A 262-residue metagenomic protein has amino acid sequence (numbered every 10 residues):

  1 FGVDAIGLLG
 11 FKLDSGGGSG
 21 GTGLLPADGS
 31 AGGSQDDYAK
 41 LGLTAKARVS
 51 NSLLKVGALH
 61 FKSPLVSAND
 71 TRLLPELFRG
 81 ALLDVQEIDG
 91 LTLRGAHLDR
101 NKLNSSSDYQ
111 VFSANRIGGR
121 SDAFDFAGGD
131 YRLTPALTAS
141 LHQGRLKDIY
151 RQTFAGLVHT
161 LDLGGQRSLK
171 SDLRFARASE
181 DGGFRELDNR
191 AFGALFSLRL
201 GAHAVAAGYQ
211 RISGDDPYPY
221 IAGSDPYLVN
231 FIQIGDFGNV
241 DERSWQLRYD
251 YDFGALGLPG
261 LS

Functional and structural regions predicted by a protein language model:
F1, L43-A47, A81-V85, A127-Y131 (+4 more regions): Residues on the lipid-exposed face of transmembrane beta-strands in outer-membrane beta-barrel proteins
F1, R48-N51, V85-D89, Y131-P135 (+5 more regions): Outer-membrane beta-barrel strand-turn architecture
F1-F61, G165, D250-G254: Beta-barrel outer-membrane channel/assembly domains of diderm bacteria
L8-K12, L59-N69, L98-N104, G144-Y150 (+5 more regions): Sequence/structural signature of outer-membrane beta-barrel proteins
F11, G18-P26, D108-Q110, K170-P259: Extracellular/periplasmic loop regions
D37-L41, L74-R79, S121-D125, I149-T153 (+2 more regions): Residues that define the transmembrane beta-barrel architecture of outer-membrane proteins
V49-K55, G90-R94, K102, P135-S140 (+4 more regions): Repeated loop/turn-to-beta-strand initiation elements of outer-membrane beta-barrel proteins
L54-A68, L93-H97, A127, P135-K147 (+3 more regions): Transmembrane beta-strand segments that form the barrel wall of outer-membrane beta-barrel proteins
